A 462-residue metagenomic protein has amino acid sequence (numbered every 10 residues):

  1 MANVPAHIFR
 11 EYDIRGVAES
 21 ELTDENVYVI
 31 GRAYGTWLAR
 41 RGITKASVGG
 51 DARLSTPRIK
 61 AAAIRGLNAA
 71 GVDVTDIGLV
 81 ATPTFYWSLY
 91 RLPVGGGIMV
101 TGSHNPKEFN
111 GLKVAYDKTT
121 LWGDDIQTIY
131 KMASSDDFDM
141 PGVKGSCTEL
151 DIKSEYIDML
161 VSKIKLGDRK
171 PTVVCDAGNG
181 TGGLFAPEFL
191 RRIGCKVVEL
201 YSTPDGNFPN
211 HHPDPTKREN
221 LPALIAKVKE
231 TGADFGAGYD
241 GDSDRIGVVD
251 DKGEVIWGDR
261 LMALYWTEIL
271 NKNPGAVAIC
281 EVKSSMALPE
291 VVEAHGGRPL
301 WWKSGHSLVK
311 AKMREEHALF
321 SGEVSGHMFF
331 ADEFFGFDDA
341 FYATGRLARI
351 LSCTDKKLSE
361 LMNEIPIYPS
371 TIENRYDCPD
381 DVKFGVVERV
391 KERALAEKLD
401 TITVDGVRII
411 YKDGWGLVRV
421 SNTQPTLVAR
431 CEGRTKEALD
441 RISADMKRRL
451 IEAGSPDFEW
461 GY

Functional and structural regions predicted by a protein language model:
M1-R65, A69-A70, C147-V173: An N-terminal, well-structured beta->alpha segment
R40, T44-F109, M159, E188-V249: N-terminal small/polar loop signature for handling phosphorylated ligands or for N-terminal nucleophile
V74-P83, V255-G258, C280-E281, W302: Active-site nucleophile and cofactor-binding loops and adjacent substrate-binding regions of central metabolic enzymes
V94-S103, K107-F109, V228-D250, V255 (+2 more regions): Glycine-rich phosphate-binding loop
K107-E108, V114-G123, K131, G167-R169 (+1 more regions): Replace "Mg2+/Mn2+-dependent" with "divalent metal-dependent
N110-T231: Gly/Ser/Thr-enriched, mixed-charge loops and adjacent short helices that form phosphate/oxyanion-binding elements
N273-Y462: Phosphate-binding and adjacent anionic-ligand microenvironments
